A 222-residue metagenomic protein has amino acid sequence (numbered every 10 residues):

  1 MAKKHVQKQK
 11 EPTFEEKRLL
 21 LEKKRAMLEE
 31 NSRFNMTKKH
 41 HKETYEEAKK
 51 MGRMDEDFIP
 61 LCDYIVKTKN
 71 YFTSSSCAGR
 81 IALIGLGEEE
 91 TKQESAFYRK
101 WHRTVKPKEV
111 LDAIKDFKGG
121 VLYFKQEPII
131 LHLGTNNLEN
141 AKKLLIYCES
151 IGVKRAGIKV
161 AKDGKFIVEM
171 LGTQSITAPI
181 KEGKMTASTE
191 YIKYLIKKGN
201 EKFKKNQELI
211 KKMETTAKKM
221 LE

Functional and structural regions predicted by a protein language model:
A2-D116, Y194-E222: N-terminal, charge-rich interaction modules
R80-G85, F124, A156, V168: Generic preference for hydrophobic/aromatic residues in regular secondary structure cores
K115-K125: Short, flexible, solvent-exposed loop/turn segments with mixed acidic/basic and small polar residues
H132-G134, E169: Structured core elements
T135-N140: Helix N-cap motif at beta-to-alpha junctions
Y147-E222: Helix-rich interaction surfaces within compact, conserved domain-sized segments that mediate assembly or partner
